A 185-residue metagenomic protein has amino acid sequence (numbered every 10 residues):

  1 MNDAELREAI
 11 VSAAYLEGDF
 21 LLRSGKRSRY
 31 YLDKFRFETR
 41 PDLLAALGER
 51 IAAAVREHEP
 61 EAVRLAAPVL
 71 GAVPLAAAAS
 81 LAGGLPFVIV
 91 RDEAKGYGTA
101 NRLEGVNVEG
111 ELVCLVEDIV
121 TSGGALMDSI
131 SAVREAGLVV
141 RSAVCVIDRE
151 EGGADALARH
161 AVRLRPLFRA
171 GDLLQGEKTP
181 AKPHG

Functional and structural regions predicted by a protein language model:
M1-H58: Active-site-facing substrate-recognition patch
N2-S12, S131-G185: PRPP-dependent phosphoribosyltransferase catalytic core
S24, G105-E109, A136, A156-L157: Solvent-exposed alpha-helices and their adjacent loops that cap or buttress functional pockets in soluble metabolic
I51-V63, I130, R134-A136: Phosphate/pyrophosphate-binding loops at sites that engage ATP/ADP/AMP, CoA/4′-phosphopantetheine, polyphosphate
P60-V69, V144-C145: Short glycine-rich phosphate-binding loop at a beta-alpha junction
L65-A66, V88, R141, R165: Structural detector of well-ordered beta-strand residues that form the stable sheet scaffold of enzyme domains
A76-C114, S122-M127, P180-A181: Short, glycine/charge-rich flexible loops or terminal/linker lids adjacent to PRPP-binding catalytic cores
